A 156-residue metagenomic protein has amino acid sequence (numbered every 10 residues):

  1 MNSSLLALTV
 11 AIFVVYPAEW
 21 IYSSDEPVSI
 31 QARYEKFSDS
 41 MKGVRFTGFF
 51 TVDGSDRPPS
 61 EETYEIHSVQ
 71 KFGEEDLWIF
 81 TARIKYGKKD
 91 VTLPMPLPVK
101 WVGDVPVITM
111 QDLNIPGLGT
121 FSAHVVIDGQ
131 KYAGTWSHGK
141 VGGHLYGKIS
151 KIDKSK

Functional and structural regions predicted by a protein language model:
S4-V15: Bacterial N-terminal signal peptides
P17-S23: Boundary at the C-terminal end of the N-terminal hydrophobic targeting segment
S29-E35, S40-K156: Central antiparallel beta-sheet cores of small beta-barrel/beta-sandwich binding domains
